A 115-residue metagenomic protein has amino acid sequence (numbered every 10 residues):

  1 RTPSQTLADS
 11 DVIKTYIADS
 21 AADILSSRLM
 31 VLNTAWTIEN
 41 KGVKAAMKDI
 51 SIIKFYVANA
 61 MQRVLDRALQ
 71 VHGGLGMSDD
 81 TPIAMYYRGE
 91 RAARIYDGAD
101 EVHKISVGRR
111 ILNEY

Functional and structural regions predicted by a protein language model:
R1-Y115: Alpha-helical interface subdomain recognition
